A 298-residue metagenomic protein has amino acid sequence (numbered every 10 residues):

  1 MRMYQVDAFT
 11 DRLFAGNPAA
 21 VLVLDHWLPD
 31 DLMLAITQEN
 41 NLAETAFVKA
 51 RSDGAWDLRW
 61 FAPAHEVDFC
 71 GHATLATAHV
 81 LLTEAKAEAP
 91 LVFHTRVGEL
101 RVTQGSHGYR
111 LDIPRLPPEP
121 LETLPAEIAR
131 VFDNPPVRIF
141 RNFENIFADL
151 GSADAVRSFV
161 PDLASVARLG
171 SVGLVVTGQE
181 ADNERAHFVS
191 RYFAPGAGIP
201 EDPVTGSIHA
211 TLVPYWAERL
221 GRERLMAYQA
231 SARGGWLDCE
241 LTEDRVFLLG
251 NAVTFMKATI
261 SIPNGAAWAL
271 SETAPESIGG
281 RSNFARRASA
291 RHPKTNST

Functional and structural regions predicted by a protein language model:
M1-F69, A73-S271, F284: Active-site proximal loop and beta-alpha junction motif in alpha/beta enzyme cores
S271, I278, S289-R291: Short, low-complexity, intrinsically disordered N-terminal modules that encode targeting/processing signals
S277-G280, S297-T298: Intrinsically disordered, low-complexity segments enriched in small polar residues
R286-S297: Short, intrinsically disordered C-terminal tails of secreted or membrane-associated proteins
